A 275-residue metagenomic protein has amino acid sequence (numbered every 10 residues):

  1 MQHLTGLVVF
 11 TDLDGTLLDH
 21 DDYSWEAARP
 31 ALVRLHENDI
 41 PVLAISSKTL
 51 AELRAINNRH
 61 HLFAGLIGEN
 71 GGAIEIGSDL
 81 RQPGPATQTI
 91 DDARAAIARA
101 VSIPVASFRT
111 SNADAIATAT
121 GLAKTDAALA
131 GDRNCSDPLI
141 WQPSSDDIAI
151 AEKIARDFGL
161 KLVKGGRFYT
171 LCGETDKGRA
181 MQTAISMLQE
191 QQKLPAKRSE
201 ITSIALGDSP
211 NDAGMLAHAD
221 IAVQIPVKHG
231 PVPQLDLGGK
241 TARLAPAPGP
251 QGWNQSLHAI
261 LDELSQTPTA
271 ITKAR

Functional and structural regions predicted by a protein language model:
Q2-L4, W25, T170-R275: Mg2+-dependent phosphoryl-transfer enzymes with acidic/Ser/Thr/Gly-rich catalytic loops
H3-T11, A27-I40, M187, I201: A short, Lys/Arg-enriched amphipathic alpha-helix followed by its capping loop at the start of a domain
D22-T110: Active-site phosphate-binding/coordination module
P41, K161, I221-A222: Residue-level detector of anion-binding/catalytic polar loops
E52-A55, A115, G214-M215: Phosphate- and divalent-cation-binding pockets in alpha/beta enzyme and binding domains that engage nucleotide-derived
R59-L62, E69-N70, F158, H218-D220 (+1 more regions): Short, structured coil segments at secondary-structure junctions
F63-E69, T125-A127, A222-V227: Short hydrophobic/aromatic-enriched beta-strand-loop microsegments
A100, P104-I204, P210: Conserved acidic, metal-coordinating active-site core of Asp-based, Mg2+-dependent phosphoryl-transfer enzymes
